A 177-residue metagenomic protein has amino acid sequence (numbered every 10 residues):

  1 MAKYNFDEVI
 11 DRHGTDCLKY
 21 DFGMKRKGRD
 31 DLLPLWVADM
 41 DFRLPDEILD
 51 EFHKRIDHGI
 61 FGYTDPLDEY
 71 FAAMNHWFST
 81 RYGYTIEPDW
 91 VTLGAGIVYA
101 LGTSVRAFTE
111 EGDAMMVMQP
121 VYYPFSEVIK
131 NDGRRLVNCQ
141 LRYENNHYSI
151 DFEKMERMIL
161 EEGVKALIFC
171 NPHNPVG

Functional and structural regions predicted by a protein language model:
A2-G96, T103: N-terminal small-domain helix-loop-helix segment of the aminotransferase-like
F61-G177: Conserved core of the PLP fold type I
